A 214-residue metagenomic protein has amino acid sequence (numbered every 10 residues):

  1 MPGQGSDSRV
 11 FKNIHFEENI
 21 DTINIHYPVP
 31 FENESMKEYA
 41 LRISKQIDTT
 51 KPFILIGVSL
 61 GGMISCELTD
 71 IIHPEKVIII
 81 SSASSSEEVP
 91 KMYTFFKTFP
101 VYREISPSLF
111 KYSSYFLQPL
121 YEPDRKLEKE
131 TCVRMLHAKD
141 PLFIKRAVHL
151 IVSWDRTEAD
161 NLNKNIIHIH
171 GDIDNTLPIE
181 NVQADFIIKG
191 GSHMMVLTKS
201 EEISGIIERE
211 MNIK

Functional and structural regions predicted by a protein language model:
M1-K51, V101-F110: Active-site catalytic motif of lipid deacylating hydrolases and related acyltransferases
N13, E67-L68: Active-site signature of alpha/beta-hydrolase-fold catalytic machinery across serine- and Asp/Cys-nucleophile hydrolases
I25-Y27, F186-G191, L197-T198: Short glycine-rich catalytic loops that host catalytic nucleophiles or stabilize transition states across multiple
N33-E34, G191-I206: Catalytic histidine-centered segment of alpha/beta-hydrolase-like enzymes
I56-S65: Gly/Ala-rich beta-loop-alpha elbow adjacent to hydrolase catalytic centers
H73-P107: Flexible "cap/lid" loop of the alpha/beta hydrolase fold
F110-T157: Conserved alpha/beta-hydrolase catalytic His-Asp/Glu region
H168-H170, D174: Short beta-strand/loop motif that positions the catalytic acidic residue of the alpha/beta-hydrolase fold
